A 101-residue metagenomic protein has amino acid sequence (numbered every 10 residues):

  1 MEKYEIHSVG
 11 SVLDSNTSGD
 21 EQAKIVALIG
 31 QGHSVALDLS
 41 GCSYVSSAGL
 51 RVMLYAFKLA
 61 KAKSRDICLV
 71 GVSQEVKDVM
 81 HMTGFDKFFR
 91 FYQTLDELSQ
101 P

Functional and structural regions predicted by a protein language model:
M1-S8, D20, A27: Short beta-strand/loop segment at the start of cytosolic alpha/beta domains
H7-V9, L37-D38: Conserved beta-strand segments of the P-loop GTPase G domain that flank and frequently precede/overlap
S15-F88: Amphipathic alpha-helical interaction surfaces in cytosolic regulatory modules
R90-T94: Short acidic-hydrophobic, aromatic-tinged amphipathic segments that line or gate anion-handling sites
E97-L98: Short alpha-helical segment
